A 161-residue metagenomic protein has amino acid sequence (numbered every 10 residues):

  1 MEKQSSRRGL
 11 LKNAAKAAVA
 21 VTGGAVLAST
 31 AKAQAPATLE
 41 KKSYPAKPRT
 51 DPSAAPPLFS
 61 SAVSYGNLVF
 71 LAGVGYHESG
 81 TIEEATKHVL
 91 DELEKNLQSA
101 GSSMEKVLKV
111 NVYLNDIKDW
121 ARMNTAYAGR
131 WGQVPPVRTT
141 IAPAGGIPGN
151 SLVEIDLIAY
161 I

Functional and structural regions predicted by a protein language model:
E2-K87, N115-I161: N-terminal presequence-like segments and the immediate start of the first folded domain
E84, E105-V107: Core FKBP-type peptidyl-prolyl cis-trans isomerase
E84-Q98: Short, well-ordered amphipathic alpha-helical segments that serve as non-catalytic structural scaffolds within diverse
L97-E105: Phosphate/pyrophosphate-binding loops at sites that engage ATP/ADP/AMP, CoA/4′-phosphopantetheine, polyphosphate
V107-D116: Acidic helix-start/capping segments at beta-turn-to-alpha-helix junctions
